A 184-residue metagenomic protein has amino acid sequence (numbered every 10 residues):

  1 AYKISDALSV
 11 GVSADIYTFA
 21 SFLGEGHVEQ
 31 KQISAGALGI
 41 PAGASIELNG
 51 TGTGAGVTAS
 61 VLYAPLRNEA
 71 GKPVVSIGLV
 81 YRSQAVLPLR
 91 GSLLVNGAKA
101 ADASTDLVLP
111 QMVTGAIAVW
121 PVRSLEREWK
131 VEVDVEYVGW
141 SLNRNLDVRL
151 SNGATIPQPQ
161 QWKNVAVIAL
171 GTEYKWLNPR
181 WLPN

Functional and structural regions predicted by a protein language model:
A1-N184: Outer-membrane beta-barrel porins/channels
